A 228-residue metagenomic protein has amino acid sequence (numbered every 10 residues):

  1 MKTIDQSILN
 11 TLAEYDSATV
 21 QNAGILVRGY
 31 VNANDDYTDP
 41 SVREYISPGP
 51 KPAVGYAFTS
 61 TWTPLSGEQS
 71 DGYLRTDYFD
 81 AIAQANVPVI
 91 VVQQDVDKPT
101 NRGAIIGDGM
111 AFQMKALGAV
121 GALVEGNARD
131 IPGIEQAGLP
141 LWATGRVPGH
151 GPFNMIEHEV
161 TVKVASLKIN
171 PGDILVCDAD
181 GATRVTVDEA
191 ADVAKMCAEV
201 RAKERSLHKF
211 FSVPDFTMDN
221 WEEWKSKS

Functional and structural regions predicted by a protein language model:
M1-A85, I90, K203-F216, E222-W224: Intrinsically disordered, low-complexity regions enriched in acidic/Ser/Thr/Pro/Gln residues
A13-Q21, A53, G103, G107 (+3 more regions): Generic structural signal for well-ordered, non-membrane alpha-helical segments in soluble metabolic enzymes
G24, M114, D173-L175: Buried hydrophobic positions in well-ordered alpha/beta secondary-structure cores of metabolic enzymes
A33-D35, V92-Q94, A122-G126, L141-A143 (+1 more regions): General beta-strand structural signal in soluble alpha/beta enzymes
V54-G55, N86-V89, G118-V120, Q136-L139 (+3 more regions): Short coil/turn connectors at secondary-structure junctions
A81-E125: Extracellular/luminal Protease-associated
A111-V147: Ligand/cofactor pocket segment of small-molecule handling proteins
T144-D219: Acidic, glycine-rich flexible loop/linker segments
